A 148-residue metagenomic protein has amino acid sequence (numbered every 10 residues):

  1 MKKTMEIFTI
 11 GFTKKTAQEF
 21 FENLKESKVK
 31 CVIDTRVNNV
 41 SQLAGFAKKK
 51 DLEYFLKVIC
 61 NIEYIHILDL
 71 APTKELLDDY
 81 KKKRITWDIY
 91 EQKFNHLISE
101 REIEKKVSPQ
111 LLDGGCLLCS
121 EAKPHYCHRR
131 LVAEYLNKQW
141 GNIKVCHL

Functional and structural regions predicted by a protein language model:
K2-L148: Residues lining hydrophobic/aromatic ligand-binding pockets adjacent to catalytic sites
